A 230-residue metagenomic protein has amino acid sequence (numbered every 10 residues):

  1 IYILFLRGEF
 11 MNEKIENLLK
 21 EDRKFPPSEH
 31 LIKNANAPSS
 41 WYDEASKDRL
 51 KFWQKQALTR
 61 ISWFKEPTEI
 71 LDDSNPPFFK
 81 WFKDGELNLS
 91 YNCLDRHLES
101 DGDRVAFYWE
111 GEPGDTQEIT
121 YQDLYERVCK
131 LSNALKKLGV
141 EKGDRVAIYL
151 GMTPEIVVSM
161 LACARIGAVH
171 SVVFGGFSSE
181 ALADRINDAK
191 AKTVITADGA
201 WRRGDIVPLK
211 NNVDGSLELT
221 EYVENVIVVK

Functional and structural regions predicted by a protein language model:
I1-F10: Short, Lys/Arg-enriched N-terminal segments with co-localized hydrophobic residues within the first ~10-30 amino acids
M11-W81: N-terminal amphipathic, basic-rich helices that act as targeting or association modules
S46-K65, G85-F107: A short N-terminal helical cap/helix-turn-helix that marks the beginning of AMP-binding/adenylate-forming
S90, F107-L161, S178-A183: Conserved AMP-binding/adenylate-forming core of the ANL superfamily
L98-S100, L135-V140, D184-K192: Glycine-rich phosphate/diphosphate-binding loops that line cofactor/substrate pockets in enzymes
R165-K230: Structural core segment of the AMP-binding/adenylate-forming
